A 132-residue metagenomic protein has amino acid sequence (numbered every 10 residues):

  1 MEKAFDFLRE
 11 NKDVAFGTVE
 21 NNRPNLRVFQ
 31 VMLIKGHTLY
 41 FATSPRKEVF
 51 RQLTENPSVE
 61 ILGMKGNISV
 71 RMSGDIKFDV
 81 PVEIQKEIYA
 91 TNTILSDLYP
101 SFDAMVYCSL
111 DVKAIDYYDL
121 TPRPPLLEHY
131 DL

Functional and structural regions predicted by a protein language model:
M1, T43-R46, T93: Charged, amphipathic alpha-helical segments
D6-E20, V59-G63: A short, Trp-centered hydrophobic/proline-enriched beta-strand micro-motif
A15, T38-Y40, R71, D116: General beta-strand recognition
F29-Q30, R71: Conserved beta-strand in the GNAT
Q30-V31, Y107: Short, surface-exposed charged micro-motifs
M32-N67: A short mixed-secondary-structure module that forms the rim of ligand-binding clefts
R71-L132: Charged, gly/pro-rich active-site loop segments
